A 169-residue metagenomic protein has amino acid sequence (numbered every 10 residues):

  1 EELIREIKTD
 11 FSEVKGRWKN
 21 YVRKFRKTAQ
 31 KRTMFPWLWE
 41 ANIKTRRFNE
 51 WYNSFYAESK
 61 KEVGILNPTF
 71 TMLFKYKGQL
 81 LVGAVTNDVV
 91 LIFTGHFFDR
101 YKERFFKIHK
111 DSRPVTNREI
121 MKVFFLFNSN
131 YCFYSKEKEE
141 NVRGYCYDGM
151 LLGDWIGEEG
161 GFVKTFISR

Functional and structural regions predicted by a protein language model:
E1-R169: Ribonuclease/tRNase effector modules and their secretory precursors
